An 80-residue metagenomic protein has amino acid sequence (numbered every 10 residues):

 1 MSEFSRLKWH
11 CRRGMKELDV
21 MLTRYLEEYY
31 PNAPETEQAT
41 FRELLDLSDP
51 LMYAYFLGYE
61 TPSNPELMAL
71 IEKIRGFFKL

Functional and structural regions predicted by a protein language model:
M1-L80: Positively charged, polar, low-complexity stretches
